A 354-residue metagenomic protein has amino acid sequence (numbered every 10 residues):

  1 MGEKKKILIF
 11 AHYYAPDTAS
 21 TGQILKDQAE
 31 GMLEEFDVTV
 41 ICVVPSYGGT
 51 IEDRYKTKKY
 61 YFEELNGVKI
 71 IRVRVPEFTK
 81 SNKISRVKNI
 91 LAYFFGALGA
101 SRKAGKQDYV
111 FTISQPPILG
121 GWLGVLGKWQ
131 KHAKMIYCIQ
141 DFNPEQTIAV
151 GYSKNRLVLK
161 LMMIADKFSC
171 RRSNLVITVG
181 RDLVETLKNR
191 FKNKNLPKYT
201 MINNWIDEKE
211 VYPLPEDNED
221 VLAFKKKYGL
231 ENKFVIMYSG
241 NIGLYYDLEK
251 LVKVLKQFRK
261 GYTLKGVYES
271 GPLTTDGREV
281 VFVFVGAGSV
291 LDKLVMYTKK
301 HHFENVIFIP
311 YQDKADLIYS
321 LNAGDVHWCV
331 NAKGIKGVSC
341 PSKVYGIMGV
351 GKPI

Functional and structural regions predicted by a protein language model:
M1-N66, K253, F258: N-terminal subdomain of nucleotide-sugar transferases
V44, D182, I202-W205: Carbohydrate-associated surface elements
K56-Y60, Y212-G229: A short helix/loop element that forms part of the nucleotide-sugar donor recognition site in Leloir-type
R86, I90-R102, Y109-A133, Y137-Q140 (+1 more regions): An aromatic- and histidine-rich active-site surface loop
L119, L126-Q130, R156-T178: Membrane-proximal helix-turn-helix segments that form the acceptor-binding/catalytic region of lipid-linked
A223, L230-Y246, V252-K256: Conserved donor-binding/catalytic core segment of Leloir-type glycosyltransferases
Y246, P310-S320, H327-G349, P353-I354: Nucleotide-sugar-dependent
V267-Y268, D276-E279, V285-G286, L291-I318: Nucleotide-activated donor-binding/catalytic signature segment of Leloir-type glycosyltransferases, i.e., the conserved
